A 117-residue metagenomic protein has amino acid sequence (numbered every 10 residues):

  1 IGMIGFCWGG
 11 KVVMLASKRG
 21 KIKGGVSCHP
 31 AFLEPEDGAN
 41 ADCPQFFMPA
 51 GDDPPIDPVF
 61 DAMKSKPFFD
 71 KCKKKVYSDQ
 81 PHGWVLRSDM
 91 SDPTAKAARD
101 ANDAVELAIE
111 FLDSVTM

Functional and structural regions predicted by a protein language model:
I1-M117: N-terminal cap/leader regions of alpha/beta-hydrolase-fold enzymes, predominantly small-molecule hydrolases
